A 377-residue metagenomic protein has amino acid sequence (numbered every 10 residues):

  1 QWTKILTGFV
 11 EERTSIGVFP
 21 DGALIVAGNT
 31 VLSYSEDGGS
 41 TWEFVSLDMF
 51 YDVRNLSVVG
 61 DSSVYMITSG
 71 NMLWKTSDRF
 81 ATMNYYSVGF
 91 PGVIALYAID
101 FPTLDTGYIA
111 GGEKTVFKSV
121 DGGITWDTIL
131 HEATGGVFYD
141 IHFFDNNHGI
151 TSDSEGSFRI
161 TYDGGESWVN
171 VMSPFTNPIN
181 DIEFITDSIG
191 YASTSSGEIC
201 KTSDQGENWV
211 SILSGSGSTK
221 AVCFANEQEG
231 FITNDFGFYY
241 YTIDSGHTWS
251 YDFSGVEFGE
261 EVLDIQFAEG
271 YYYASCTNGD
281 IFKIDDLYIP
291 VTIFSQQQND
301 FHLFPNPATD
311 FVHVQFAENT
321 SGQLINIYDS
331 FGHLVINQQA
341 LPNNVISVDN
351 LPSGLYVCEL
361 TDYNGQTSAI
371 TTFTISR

Functional and structural regions predicted by a protein language model:
Q1-F9, S40-D48, A81-P91, I124-A133 (+3 more regions): Trp- and S/T/G-rich repeat-edge/linker motifs of beta-rich repeat architectures
E12-I16, D52-S57, I94-D100, V137-H142 (+3 more regions): Repeated scaffold domains used in trafficking and secretory/extracellular systems, primarily beta-propellers
V18-D21, V58-D61, F101-L104, F143-N146 (+3 more regions): Residue-level detector of Asp-centered blade-edge/turn motifs that repeat once per structural unit in beta-propeller
G22-V26, S62-M66, D105-I109, N147-T151 (+3 more regions): Entry beta-strands of beta-propeller and related beta-repeat scaffolds
T30-L32, G70-L73, E113-V116, E155-S157 (+3 more regions): Loop/turn residues immediately N-terminal
S35-E36, T76-S77, S119-V120, T161-Y162 (+3 more regions): Conserved Ser/Thr-centered positions that define the repeating blades of beta-propeller domains
E261-I289: Blade-level signature of beta-propeller repeat domains, shared across WD40, Kelch, NHL, RCC1 and BNR/Asp-box propellers
Q296-F304, A308-R377: C-terminal outer-membrane/trafficking sorting elements
